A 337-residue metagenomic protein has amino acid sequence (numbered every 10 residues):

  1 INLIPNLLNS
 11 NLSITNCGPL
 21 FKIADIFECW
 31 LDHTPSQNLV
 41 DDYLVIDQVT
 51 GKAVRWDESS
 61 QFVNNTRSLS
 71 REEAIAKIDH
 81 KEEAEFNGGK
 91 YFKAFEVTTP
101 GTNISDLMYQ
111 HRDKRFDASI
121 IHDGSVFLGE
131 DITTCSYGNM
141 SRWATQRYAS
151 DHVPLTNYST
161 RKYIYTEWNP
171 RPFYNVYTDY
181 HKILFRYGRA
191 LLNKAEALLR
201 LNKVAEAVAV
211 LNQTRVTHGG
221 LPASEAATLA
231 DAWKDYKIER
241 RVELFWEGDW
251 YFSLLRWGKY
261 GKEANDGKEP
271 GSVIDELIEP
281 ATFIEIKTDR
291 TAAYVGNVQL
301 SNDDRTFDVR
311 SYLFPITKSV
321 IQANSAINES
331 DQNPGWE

Functional and structural regions predicted by a protein language model:
I1-E337: Acidic/polar-rich alpha-helix caps and helix-coil junctions
